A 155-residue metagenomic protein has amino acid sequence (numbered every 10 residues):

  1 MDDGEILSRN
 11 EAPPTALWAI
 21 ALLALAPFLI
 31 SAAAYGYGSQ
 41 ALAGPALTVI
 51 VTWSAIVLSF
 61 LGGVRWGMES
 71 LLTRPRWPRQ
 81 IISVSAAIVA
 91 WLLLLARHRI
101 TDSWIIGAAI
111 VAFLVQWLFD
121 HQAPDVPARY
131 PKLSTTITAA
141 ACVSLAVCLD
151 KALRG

Functional and structural regions predicted by a protein language model:
M1-P13: Short, Lys/Arg-rich, polar N-terminal cytosolic tail immediately upstream of the first transmembrane signal-anchor
L17-W18, R74-V84, G107, Y130-A139: Cytoplasmic-side transmembrane-helix entry/capping segments in multi-pass membrane proteins
A24-L29, I81-W91, L133-D150: Small-residue-rich segments of transmembrane alpha-helices in multi-pass membrane proteins, especially helix faces
Y35-A46, G155: Membrane-interface helix termini and inter-helical loops of multi-pass transporters
A43-V57, T101-V111: Structural signature of hydrophobic alpha-helical transmembrane segments
R65-A96: Helix-adjacent hinge/juxtasegments
I82-A90, I105-H121: Hydrophobic alpha-helical membrane segments
H98-G107, W117-K132: Membrane-helix boundary connector in multi-pass membrane proteins
